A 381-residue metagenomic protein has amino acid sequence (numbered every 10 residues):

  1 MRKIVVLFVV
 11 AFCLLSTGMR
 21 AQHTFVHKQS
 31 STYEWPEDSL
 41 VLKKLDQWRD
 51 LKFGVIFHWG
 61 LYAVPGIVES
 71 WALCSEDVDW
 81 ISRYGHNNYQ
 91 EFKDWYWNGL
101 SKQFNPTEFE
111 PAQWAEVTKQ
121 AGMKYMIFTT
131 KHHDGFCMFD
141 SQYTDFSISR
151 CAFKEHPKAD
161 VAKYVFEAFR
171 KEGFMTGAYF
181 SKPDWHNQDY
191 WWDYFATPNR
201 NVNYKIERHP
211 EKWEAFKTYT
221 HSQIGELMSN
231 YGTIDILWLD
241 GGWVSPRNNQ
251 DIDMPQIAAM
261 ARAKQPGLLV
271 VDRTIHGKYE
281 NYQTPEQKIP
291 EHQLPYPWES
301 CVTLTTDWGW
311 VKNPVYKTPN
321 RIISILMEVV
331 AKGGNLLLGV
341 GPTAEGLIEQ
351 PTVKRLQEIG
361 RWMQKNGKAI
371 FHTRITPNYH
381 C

Functional and structural regions predicted by a protein language model:
M1-T24: Bacterial Sec-dependent N-terminal signal peptides
Q22-C381: Mature catalytic domains of secreted/periplasmic carbohydrate-active enzymes
